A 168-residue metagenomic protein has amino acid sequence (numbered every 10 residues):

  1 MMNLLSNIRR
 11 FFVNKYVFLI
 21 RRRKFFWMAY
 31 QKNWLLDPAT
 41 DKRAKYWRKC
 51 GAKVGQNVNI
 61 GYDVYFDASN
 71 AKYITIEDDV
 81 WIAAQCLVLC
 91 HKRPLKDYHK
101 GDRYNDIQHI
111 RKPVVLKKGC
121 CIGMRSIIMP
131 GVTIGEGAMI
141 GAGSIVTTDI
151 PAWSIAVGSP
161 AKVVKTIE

Functional and structural regions predicted by a protein language model:
M1-G51, N57, D79, C86 (+3 more regions): Terminal amphipathic alpha-helical/low-complexity segments used for targeting or macromolecular assembly
A44-K45, G61-T133, S159-P160, I167-E168: Flexible, glycine/small-residue-enriched loop-and-beta-strand segment within the central core of proteins
K53-V54, Y62: Long amphipathic N-terminal alpha/beta scaffold segment
Q56-N57, D78, K118, E136-G137 (+1 more regions): Short acidic capping loops at alpha-helix termini that bridge into adjacent secondary structure
K72, A152-S154, K162: Glycine-centered loop/turn positions within well-structured domains that cap or flank conserved ligand/cofactor-binding
L87, M139-G141, I145: A generic "structured core" feature
R93, S144-I145, P151: Flexible glycine-rich beta->alpha loop in the catalytic core of nucleotide-sugar glycosyltransferases
C121, M139, I155-V157: Short-chain dehydrogenase/reductase
